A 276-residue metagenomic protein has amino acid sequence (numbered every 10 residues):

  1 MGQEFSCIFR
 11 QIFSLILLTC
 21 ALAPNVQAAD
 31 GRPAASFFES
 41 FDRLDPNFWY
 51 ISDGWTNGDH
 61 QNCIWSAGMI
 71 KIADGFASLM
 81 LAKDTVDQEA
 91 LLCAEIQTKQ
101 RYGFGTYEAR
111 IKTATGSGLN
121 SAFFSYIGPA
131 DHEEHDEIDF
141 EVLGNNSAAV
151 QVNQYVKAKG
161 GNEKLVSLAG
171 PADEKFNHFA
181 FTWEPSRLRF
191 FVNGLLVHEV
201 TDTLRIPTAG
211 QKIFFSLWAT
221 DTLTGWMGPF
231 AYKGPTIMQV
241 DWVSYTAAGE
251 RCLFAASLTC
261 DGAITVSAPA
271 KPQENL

Functional and structural regions predicted by a protein language model:
M1-F13: Bacterial N-terminal signal peptides that target proteins for export
Q11-A21: Bacterial N-terminal signal peptides
P24-A28: Sec/Tat signal peptide C-region and signal peptidase I cleavage site
A29-L276: GH16 jelly-roll
